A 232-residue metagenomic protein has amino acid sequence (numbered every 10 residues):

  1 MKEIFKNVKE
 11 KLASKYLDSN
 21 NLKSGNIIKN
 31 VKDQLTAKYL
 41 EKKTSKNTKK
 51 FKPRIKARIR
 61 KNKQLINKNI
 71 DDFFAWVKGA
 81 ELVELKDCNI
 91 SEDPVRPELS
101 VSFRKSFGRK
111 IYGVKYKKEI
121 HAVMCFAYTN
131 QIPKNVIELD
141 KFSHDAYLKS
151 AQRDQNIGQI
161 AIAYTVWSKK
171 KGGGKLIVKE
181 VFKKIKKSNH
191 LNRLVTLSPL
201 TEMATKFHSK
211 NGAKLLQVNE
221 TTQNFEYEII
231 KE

Functional and structural regions predicted by a protein language model:
M1-S14, I28-L85: Conserved N-terminal entry element of GNAT/NAT acetyltransferase domains
V101-K117, A122, A127-V136: A short helix-loop-beta-strand connector motif used in the catalytic cores of GNAT acetyltransferases and, in some
C125-A161: Conserved acyl-donor/pantetheine-binding loop and adjacent beta-alpha core of acyl/acetyltransferases and related
A161, K187-L200: Conserved GNAT acetyl-CoA-binding A-motif
S168, V195-K206, N219-T222: Conserved beta-strand-loop-alpha-helix junction that forms the acyl-donor binding cleft
S168-K186: Conserved acetyl-CoA-binding loop-helix of GNAT-fold acetyltransferases
S209-N219: Conserved acetyl-CoA-binding loop of GNAT-fold acetyltransferases
T221-E232: C-terminal "cap" of GNAT-fold acetyltransferases
